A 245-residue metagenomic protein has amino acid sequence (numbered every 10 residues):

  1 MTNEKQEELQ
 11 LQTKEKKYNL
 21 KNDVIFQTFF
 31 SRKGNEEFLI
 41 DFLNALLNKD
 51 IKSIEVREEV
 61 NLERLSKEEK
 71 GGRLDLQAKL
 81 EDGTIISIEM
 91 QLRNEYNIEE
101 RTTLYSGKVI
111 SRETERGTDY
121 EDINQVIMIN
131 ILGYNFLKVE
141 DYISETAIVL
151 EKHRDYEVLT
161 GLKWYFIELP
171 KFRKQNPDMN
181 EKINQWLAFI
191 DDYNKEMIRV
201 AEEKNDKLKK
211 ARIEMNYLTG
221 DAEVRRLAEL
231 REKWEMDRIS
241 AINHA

Functional and structural regions predicted by a protein language model:
M1-H244: Elongated, amphipathic alpha-helical interaction scaffolds
